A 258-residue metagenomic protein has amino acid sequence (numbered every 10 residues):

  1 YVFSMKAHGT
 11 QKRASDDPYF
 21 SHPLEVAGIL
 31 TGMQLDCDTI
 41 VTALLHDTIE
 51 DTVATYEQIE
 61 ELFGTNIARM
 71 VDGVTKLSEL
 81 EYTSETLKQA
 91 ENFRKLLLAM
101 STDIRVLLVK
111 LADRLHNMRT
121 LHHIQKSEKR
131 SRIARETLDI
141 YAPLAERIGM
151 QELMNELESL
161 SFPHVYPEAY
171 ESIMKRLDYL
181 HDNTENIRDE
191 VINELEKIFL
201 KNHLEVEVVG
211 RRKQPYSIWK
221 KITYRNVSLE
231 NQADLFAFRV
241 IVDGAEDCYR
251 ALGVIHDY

Functional and structural regions predicted by a protein language model:
Y1-A237, I241-Y258: Active-site helical microenvironments for divalent-metal-assisted chemistry
